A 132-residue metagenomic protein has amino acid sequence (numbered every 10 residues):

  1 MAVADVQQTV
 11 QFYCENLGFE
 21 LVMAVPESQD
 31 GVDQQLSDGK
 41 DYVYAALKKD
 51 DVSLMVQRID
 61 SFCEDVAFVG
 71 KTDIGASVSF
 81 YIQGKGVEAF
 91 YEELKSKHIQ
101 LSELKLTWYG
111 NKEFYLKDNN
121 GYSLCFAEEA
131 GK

Functional and structural regions predicted by a protein language model:
M1-D5, V43-D50, M55, I59 (+2 more regions): Vicinal oxygen chelate
A2-S53: Core segments of cupin and vicinal oxygen chelate
Q29-G31, E64, N111: Generic structural signal for helix capping and beta-alpha/helix-loop junctions
D30, I74-S77, S102-E103: A short, structure-level motif marking secondary-structure boundaries and short turns
C63-V66, K132: A short local loop/turn or secondary-structure capping micro-motif enriched for an aromatic residue
I82, Y91-K132: Vicinal oxygen chelate
